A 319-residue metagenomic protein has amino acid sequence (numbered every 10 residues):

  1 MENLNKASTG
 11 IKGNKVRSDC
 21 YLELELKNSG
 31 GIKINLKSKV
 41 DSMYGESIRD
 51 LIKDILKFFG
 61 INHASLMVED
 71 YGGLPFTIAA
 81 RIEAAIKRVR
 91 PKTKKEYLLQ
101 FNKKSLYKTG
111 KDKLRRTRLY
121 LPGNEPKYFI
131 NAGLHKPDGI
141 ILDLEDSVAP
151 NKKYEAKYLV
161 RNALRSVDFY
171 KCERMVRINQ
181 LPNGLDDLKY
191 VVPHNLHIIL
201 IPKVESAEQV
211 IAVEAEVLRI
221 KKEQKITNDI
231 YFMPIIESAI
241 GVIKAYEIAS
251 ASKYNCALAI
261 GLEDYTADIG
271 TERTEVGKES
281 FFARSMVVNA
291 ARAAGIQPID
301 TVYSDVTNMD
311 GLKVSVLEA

Functional and structural regions predicted by a protein language model:
M1-G110: N-terminal intrinsically disordered, cationic/polar leader segments that include organellar targeting peptides
A80-A84, R88-A319: Expand to "…catalyze enediolate/carbanion chemistry for C-C bond making/breaking, isomerization, decarboxylation
